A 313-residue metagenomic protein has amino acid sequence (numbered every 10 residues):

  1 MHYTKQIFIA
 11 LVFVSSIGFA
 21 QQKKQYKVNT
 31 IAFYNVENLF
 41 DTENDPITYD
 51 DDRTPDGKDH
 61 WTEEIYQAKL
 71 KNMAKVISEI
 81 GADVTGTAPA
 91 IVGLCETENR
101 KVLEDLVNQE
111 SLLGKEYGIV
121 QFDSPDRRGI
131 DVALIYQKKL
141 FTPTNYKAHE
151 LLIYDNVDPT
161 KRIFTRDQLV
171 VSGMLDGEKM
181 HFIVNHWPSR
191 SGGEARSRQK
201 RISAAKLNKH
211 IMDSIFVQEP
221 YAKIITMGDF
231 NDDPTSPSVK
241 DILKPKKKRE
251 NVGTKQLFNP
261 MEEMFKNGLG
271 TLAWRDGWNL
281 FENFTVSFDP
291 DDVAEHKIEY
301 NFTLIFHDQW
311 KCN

Functional and structural regions predicted by a protein language model:
M1-Y26: Bacterial Sec-dependent N-terminal signal peptides
A20-E110, E116, V120-V132, W310-C312: N-terminal, active-site-proximal structural segment of metallo-dependent hydrolase catalytic domains
Q21-K23, S214-I224, D232-N313: Metal-dependent phosphoester-hydrolase catalytic domains
K23-I31, F40-E43, L140-T142, I163-S189: Beta-strand-turn-beta hairpins that frame and shape the catalytic cleft of phosphate-ester-processing enzymes
Y34-E37, C95-E98, Q121-P125, Q137-K138 (+3 more regions): Active-site-proximal beta-strand/loop segments in catalytic clefts of secreted hydrolases
P55-E64, A88-L94, Q121-F122, V157-D158 (+3 more regions): Second-shell loop/turn segments in exported
T97-K179: Structured beta-strand-rich core segments of catalytic domains in phosphoester-bond hydrolases
Q121, L169, G173-M264: Extracytoplasmic, non-cytosolic globular domains
